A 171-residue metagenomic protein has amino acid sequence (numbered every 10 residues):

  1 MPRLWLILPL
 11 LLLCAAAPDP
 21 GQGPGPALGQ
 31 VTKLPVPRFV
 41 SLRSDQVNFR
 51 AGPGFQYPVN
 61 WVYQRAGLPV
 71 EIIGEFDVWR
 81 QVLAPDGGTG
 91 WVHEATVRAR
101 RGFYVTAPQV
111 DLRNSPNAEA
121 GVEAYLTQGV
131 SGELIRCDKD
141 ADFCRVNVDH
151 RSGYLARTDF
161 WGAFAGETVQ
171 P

Functional and structural regions predicted by a protein language model:
P2-L8: Sec-dependent signal peptide recognition, specifically the positively charged N-region followed immediately by
P9-P18: Hydrophobic h-region of N-terminal signal peptides that target proteins for export in Gram-negative bacteria
D19-A51, V62-A66, I73-G88, V92-P116 (+3 more regions): SH3-family beta-barrel domains
G54-F55: LysM (lysin motif) carbohydrate-binding repeats in extracellular/periplasmic proteins that recognize
